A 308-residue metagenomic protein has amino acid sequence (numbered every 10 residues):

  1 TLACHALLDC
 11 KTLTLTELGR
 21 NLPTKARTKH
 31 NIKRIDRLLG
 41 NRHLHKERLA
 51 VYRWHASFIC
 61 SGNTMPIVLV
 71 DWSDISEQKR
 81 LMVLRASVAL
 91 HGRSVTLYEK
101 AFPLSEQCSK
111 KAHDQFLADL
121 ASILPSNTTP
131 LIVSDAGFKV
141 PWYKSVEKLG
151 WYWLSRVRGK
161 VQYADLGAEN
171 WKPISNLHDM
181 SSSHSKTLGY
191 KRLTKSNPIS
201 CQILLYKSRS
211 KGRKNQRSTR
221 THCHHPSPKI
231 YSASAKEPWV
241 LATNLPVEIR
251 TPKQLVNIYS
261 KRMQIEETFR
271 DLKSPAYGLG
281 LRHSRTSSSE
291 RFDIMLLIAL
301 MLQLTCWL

Functional and structural regions predicted by a protein language model:
T1-L13, A50-V51, N63-P66, K79-R80 (+1 more regions): Single, function-defining residue in the core of a domain
T1-L2, A6-G62: Electropositive nucleic-acid engagement tracts
N21, L38, D71-S73, A89: Acidic/polar N-terminal loop/beta-strand segments that form early-domain functional surfaces
M65-I75: Two-metal-ion RNase H-like nuclease active-site motif
L84-S87: Short beta-strand scaffold segments in enzyme catalytic cores
